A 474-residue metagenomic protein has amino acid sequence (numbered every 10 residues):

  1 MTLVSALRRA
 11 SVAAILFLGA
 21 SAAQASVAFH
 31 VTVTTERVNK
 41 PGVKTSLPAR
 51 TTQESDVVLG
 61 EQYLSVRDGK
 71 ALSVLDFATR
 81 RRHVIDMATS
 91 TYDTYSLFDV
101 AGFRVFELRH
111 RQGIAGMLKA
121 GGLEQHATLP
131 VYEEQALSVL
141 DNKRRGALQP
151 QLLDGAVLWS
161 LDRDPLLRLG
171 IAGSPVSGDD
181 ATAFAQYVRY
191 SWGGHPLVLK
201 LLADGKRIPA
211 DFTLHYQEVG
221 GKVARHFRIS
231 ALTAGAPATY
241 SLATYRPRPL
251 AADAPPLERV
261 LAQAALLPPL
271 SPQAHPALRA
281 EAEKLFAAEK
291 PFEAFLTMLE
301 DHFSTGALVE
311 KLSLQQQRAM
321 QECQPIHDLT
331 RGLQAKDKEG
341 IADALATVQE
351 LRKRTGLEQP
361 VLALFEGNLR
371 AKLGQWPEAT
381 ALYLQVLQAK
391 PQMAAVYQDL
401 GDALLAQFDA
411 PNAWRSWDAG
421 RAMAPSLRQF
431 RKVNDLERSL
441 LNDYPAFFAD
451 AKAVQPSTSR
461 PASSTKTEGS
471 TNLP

Functional and structural regions predicted by a protein language model:
Q53-K119: An acidic-aromatic
G146-L314: Non-transmembrane domains of secretory- and envelope-associated proteins
T330-L333, N368, D402: Residue-level recognition of tetratricopeptide repeat
L345-V348, Y383, W417: Hydrophobic/aromatic packing residues within the alpha-helices of TPR/SEL1-like helical repeat arrays
G356-L357, P391, P425: Short coil turns that delineate tetratricopeptide repeat
F365, D399, K432-L436: Canonical tetratricopeptide repeat
